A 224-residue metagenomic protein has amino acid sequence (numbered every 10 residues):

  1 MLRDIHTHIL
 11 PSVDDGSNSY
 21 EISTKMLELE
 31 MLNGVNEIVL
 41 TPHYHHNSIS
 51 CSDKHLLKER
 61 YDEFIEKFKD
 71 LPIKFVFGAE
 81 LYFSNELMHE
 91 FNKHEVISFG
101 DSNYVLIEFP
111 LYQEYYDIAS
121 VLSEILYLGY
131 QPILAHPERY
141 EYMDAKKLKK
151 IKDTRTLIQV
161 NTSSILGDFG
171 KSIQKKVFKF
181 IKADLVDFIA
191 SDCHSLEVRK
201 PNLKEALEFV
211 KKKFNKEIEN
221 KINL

Functional and structural regions predicted by a protein language model:
M1-K74: An N-terminally biased module of ancient metal coordination in phosphate/nucleic-acid-related enzymes
T7, H43-Y44, E80-L81, P137-R139 (+1 more regions): Active-site metal-binding loops of divalent metal-dependent hydrolases
M31, L126, I181-K182: Non-catalytic positions within long, well-ordered alpha-helices that form the structural scaffold/packing of enzyme
S50-Q159: Extended substrate/RNA-proximal surfaces in nucleic-acid metabolism proteins
L157-G167: His/Asp/Glu-enriched short active-site or ligand-binding loop at hydrolase and phosphoryl-transfer sites
V186-K200: Short acidic/histidine-rich active-site segments
L203-L224: Mid-to-C-terminal alpha-helical segments outside catalytic/metal-binding sites
